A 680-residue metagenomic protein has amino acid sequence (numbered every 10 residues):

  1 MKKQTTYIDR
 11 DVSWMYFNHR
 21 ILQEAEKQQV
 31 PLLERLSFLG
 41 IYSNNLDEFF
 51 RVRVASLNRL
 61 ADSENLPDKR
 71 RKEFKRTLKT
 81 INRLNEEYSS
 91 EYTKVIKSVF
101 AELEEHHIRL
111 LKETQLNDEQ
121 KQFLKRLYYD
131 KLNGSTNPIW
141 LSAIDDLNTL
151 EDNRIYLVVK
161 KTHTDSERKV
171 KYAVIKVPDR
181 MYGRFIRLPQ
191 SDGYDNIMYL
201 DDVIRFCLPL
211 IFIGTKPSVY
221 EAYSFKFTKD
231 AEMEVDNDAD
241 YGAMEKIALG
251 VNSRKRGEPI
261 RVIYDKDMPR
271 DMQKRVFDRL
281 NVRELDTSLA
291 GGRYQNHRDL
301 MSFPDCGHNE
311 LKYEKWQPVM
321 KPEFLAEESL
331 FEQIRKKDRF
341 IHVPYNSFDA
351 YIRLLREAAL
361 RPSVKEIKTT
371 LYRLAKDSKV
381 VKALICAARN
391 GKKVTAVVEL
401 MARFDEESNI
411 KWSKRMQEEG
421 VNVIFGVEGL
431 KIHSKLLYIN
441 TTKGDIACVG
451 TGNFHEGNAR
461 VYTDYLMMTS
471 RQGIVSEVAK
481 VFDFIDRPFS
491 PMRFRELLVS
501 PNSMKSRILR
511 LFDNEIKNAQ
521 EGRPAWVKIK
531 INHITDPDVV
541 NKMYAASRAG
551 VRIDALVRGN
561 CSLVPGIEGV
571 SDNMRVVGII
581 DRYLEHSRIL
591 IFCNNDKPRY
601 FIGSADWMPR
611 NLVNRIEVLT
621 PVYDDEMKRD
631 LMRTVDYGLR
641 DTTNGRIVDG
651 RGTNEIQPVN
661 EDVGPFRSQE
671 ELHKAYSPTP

Functional and structural regions predicted by a protein language model:
M1-V527, A545-A549, C561-Y583, I589-P680: N-terminal localization/anchoring segments of enzymes in phospholipid and broader phosphate metabolism
P537-V540, Y544: Glycine/threonine-rich ATP-lid/beta-loop region of ATP-binding domains
R552-L556: Hydrophobic alpha/beta core scaffold segments
